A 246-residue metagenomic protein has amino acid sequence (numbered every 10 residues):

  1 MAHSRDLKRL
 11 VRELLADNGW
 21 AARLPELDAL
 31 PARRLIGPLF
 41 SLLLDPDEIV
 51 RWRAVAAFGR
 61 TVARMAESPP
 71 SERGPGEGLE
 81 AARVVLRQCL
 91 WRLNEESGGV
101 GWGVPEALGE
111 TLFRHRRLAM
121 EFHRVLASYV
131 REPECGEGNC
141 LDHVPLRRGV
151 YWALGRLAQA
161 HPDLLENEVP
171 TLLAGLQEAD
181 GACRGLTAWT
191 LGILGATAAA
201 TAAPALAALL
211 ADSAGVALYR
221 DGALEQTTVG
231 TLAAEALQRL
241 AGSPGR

Functional and structural regions predicted by a protein language model:
M1-A56, R60-G74, T227-P244: N-terminal alpha-helical scaffold/docking segments in eukaryotic complex subunits
A2-K8, L30-L42, E67-L90, R116-P133 (+3 more regions): Amphipathic alpha-helical scaffolding segments comprising HEAT/armadillo-like alpha-solenoid repeats
D17, R33, E48-W52, G98-G99 (+5 more regions): Alpha-helix N-cap/helix-start positions at coil->helix boundaries
S41-I49, W91, E95-G99, A174-A182: Short coil/turn segments at helix-helix junctions and helix-capping linkers within large alpha-helical proteins
G59, A63, G109-E110, Y151 (+4 more regions): Structural signature of alpha-helical solenoid repeat scaffolds
W102-P105, D142-Y151, C183-L186, Q226-A234: Alpha-helical solenoid repeats of the armadillo/HEAT superfamily in eukaryotic scaffolding/adaptor proteins
V125-H161: Histidine/lysine/aspartate-rich catalytic loop segments that bind and position anionic ligands
A188-R246: Long, ordered, amphipathic alpha-helical scaffolds
